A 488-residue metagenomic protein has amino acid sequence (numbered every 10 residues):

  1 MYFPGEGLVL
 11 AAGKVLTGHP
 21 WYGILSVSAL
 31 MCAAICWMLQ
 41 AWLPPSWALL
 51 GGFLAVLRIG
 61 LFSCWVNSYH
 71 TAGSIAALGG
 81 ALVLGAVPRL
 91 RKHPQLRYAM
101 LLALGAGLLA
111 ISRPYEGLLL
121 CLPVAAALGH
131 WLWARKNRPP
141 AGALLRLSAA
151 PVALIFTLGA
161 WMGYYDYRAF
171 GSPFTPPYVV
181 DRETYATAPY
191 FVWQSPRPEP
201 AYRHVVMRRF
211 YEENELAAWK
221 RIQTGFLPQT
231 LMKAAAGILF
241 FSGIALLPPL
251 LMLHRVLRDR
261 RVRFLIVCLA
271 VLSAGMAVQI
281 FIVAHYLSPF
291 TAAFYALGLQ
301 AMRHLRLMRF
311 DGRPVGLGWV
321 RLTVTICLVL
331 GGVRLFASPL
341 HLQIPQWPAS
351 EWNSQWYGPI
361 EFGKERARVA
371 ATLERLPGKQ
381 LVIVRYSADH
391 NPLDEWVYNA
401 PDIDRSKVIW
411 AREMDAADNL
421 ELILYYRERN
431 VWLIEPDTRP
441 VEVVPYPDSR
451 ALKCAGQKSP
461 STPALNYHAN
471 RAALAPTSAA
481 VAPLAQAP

Functional and structural regions predicted by a protein language model:
V9, I75, L82-L101, L109 (+2 more regions): Membrane-interface transmembrane helices that cradle and orient dolichyl/undecaprenyl
A11-A12, M38, G51-V56, A81 (+4 more regions): Membrane-interface alpha helices of multi-pass inner-membrane proteins
H19-L43, A81-G85: Transmembrane-helix motifs of polytopic, lipid-linked glycan transferases
L30-I35, A125-G129, A134-R135, T224-R263: Hydrophobic, aromatic-rich transmembrane alpha-helices and their immediate juxtamembrane boundary segments
I35-I59, A77-L78, R91-L101, R260-V267: Transmembrane-helix signature of polytopic, membrane-embedded enzymes that assemble or transfer cell-envelope glycans
A72-I75, L109-S112, L118-L119, G171 (+1 more regions): Hydrophobic/aromatic-rich transmembrane helices and adjacent perimembrane loops
V87, R313-D389: Membrane-embedded, lumen/periplasm-facing catalytic core of multi-pass transferases that use lipid-linked donors
L104, C121-A125, S148-F156, L265-I266 (+3 more regions): Signature aromatic-anchored transmembrane alpha helix within multi-pass, membrane-resident enzymes that catalyze glycan
